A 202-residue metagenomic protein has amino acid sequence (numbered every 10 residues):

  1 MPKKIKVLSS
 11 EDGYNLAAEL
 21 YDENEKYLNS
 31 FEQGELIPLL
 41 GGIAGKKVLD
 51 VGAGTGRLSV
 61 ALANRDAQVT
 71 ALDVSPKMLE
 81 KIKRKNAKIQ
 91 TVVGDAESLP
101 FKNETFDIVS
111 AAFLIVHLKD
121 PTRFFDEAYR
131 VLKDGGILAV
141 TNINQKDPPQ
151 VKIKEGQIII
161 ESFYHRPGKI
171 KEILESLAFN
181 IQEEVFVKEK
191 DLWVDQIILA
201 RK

Functional and structural regions predicted by a protein language model:
M1-I43, R57, A61, M78-K81 (+4 more regions): Conserved class I S-adenosyl-L-methionine
L49-V51, T55-S98: Class I SAM-dependent methyltransferase SAM/SAH-binding core
S110: A conserved beta-strand element that flanks and buttresses the S-adenosyl-L-methionine
F113-L114: Short catalytic micro-motifs in class I SAM-dependent methyltransferases
T122-D134: A short glycine-rich, Lys/Arg-flanked "PGG" loop and its adjoining helix->strand segment in the class I
A139-H165: Conserved class I S-adenosyl-L-methionine
S162-A178: Short alpha-helix
F179-K190: Conserved S-adenosyl-L-methionine
